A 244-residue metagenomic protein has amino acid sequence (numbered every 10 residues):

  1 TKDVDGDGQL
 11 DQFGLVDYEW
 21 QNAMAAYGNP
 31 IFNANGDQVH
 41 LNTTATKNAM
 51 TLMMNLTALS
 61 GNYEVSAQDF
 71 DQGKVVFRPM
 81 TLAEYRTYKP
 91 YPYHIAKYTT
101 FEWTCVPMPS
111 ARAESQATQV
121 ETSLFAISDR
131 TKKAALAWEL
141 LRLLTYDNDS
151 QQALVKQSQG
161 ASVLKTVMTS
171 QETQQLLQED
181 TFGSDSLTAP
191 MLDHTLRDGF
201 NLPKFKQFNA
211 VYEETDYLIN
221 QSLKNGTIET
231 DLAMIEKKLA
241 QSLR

Functional and structural regions predicted by a protein language model:
T1, M50-T57, S128, W138-Y146 (+4 more regions): Non-transmembrane alpha-helical segments in soluble domains of secreted/periplasmic/extracellular proteins
T1-Q38, V75-F77: Extracytoplasmic/periplasmic solute-binding protein
K2-D17, D149-Q157, Q241-R244: Bilobed periplasmic-binding protein-like "clamshell/Venus-flytrap" ligand-binding domains
N35-E64: Glycine-centered hinge/linker elements that transmit conformational signals in sensory and ligand-binding systems
E64-R78, Y217, K224: Short helices/loops that flank or line small-molecule/ion binding pockets
V76-T81, R86-Y88: Paired acidic/hydrophobic, glycine-rich loop segments that form the ligand-binding mouth/hinge of periplasmic-binding
I95-S162, F200: Extracytoplasmic/periplasmic substrate-recognition and gating elements
Q175-L177, A189-R244: Conserved C-terminal helix/tail region of periplasmic/extracytoplasmic solute-binding proteins
